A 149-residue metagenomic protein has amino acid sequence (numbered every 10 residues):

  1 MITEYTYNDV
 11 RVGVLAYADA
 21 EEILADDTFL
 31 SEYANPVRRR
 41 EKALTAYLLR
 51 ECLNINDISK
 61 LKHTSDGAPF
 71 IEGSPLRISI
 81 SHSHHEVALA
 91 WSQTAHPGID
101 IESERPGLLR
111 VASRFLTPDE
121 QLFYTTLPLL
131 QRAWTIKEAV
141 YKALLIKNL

Functional and structural regions predicted by a protein language model:
M1-L149: Core catalytic alpha/beta fold that binds nucleotide/phospho-ligands
